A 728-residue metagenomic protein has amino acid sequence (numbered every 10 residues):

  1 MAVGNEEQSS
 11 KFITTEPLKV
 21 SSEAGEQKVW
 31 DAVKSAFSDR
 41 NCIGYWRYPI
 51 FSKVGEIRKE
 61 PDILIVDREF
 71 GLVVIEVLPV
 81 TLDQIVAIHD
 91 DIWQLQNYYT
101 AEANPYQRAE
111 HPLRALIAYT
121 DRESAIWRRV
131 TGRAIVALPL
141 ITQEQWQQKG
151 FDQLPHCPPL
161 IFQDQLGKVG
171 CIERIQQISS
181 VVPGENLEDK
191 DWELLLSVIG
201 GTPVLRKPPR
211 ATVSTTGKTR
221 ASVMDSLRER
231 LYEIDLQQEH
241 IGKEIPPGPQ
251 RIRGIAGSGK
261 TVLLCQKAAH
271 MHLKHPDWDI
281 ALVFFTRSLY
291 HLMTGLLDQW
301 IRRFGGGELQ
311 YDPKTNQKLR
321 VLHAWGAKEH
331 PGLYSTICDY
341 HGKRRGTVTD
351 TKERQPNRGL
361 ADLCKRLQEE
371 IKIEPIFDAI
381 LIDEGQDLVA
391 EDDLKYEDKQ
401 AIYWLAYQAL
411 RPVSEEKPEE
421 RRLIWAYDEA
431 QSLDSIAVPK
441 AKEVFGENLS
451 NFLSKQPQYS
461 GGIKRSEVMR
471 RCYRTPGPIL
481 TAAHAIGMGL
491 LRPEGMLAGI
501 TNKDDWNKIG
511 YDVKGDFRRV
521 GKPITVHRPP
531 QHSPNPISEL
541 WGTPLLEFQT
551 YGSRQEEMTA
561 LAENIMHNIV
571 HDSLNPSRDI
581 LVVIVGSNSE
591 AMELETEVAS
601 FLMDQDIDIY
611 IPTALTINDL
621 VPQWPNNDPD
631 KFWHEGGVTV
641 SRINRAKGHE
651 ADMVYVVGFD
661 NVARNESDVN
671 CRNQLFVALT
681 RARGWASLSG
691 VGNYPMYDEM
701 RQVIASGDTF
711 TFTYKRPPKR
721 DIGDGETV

Functional and structural regions predicted by a protein language model:
M1-P61, I65-T212, T216-A221, D225: Intrinsically disordered, low-complexity Ser/Thr/Pro/Gly-rich regulatory segments
S22-E26, A101-P112, R230, A256-K260 (+6 more regions): Phosphate/oxyanion-binding active-site loops and adjacent basic polyanion-contact surfaces
R40-N41, R68-L72, L95, R128-A134 (+7 more regions): Short glycine-/polar-rich loops that comprise or flank the Walker A/P-loop and associated switch/sensor motifs
I50-S52, T81-D83, T142-E144, L289-Y290 (+7 more regions): Short acidic, S/G/P-rich loop/turn micro-motifs used as interaction or catalytic elements
D67-F70, E76-L113, R129-V130, T142 (+5 more regions): Conserved P-loop NTPase-based nucleic-acid remodeling module centered on helicase motor cores
Q107-R129, K274, R303, Y459-G461 (+2 more regions): Arginine/glycine-rich "motif VI" loop of SF2 helicases in the C-terminal RecA-like domain
T216-E233, Q237-I255, V262-C472, P476-E494 (+1 more regions): Alpha-helical nucleic-acid-binding subdomain of P-loop helicases immediately C-terminal to the Walker A/P-loop
R287, R320, S435, K440-T481 (+7 more regions): Core RecA-like ATPase module of SF1/SF2 helicases and allied nucleic-acid translocases
